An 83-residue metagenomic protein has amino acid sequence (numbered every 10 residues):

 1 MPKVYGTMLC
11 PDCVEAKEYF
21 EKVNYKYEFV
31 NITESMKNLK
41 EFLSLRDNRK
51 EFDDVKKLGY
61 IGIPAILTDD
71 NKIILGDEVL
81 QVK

Functional and structural regions predicted by a protein language model:
M1-V30: Local sequence-structure signature of Cys/Sec-based thiol-disulfide redox active-site neighborhoods
V4, Y60, I74: Short glycine/serine/threonine-biased micro-segments
L9, I32-S35, K72: Short beta->alpha junction loops/turns
A16, N38-E41, G76: Amphipathic alpha-helical interface surfaces
E18-F20, S44, L80-Q81: Short, glycine/charged-enriched secondary-structure capping and boundary segments
Y27-R49: Thiol-based oxidoreductase modules, predominantly thioredoxin-like and allied folds used for disulfide exchange
E51-L67: Structural micro-motif
P64-K83: Non-catalytic, surface beta->alpha helical segment in thiol-disulfide oxidoreductase systems
